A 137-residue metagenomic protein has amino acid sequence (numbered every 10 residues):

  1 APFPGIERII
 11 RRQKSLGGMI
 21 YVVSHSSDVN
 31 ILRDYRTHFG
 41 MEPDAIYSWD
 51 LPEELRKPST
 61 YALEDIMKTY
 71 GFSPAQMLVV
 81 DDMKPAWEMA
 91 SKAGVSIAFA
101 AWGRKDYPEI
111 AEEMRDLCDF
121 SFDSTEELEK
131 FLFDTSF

Functional and structural regions predicted by a protein language model:
A1-V22, T60: Short, acidic loop-to-helix structural element flanking the phosphoryl-transfer center in phosphate-processing enzymes
S24-S26: Conserved phosphate-coupling serine/threonine residues in phosphotransfer and NTP-handling enzymes
D28, R33-F137: Asp-based, Mg2+/Mn2+-dependent phosphohydrolase catalytic module
